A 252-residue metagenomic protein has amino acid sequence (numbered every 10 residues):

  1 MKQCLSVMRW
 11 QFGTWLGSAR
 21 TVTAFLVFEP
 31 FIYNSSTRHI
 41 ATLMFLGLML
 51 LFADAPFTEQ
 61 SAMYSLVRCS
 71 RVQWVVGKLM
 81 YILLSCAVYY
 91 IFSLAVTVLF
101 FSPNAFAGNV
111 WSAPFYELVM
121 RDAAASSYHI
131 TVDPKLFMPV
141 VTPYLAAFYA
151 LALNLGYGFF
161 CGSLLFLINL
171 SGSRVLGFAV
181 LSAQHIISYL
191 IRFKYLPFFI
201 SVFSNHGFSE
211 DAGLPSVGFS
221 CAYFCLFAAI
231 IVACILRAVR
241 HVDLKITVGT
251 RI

Functional and structural regions predicted by a protein language model:
M1-P56, F148, L170-S171, V175 (+2 more regions): Hydrophobic alpha-helical transmembrane segments
T14, M63, Y81: Active-site micro-motifs of SAM-dependent methyltransferase domains
A24-A55, L79-F166, L170, F203-C225: Secretory targeting signals
L51-V67: Transmembrane helix boundary and interhelical loop/hinge segments in multi-pass membrane proteins
S70-V72, G172-F178: Membrane-helix interface segments
S70-Y81: Amphipathic cytosolic juxtamembrane alpha-helices at the membrane-cytosol interface of multi-pass membrane transporters
K78, L181-S182: Residue-level recognition of transmembrane alpha-helices in multi-pass small-molecule transporters/permeases
C86, V180-L181: Hydrophobic alpha-helical transmembrane segments of polytopic
